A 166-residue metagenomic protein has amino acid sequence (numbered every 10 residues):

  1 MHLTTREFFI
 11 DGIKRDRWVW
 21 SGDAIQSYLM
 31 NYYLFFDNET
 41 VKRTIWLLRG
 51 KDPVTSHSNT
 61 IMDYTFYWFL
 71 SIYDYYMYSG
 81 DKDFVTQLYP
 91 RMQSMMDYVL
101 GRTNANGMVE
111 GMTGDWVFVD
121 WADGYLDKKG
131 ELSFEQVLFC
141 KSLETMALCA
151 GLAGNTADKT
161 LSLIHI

Functional and structural regions predicted by a protein language model:
M1-G101, N106: Substrate-binding groove/exosite segments of carbohydrate-active enzymes
L48-S56, W116-L132: Acidic/His metal-coordination segments adjacent to aromatic residues that form catalytic metal sites in metalloenzymes
F66, S133, V137-C140: Start-of-helix signal in alpha-solenoid helical-repeat scaffolds, especially tetratricopeptide repeats
Y75-T86, M146-T160: Inter-helical turn/loop segments and adjacent helix faces that build the functional surface of alpha-helical bundle
P90-S94, L138-K141, L161: A non-catalytic, amphipathic alpha-helix used as a structural packing/dimerization or gating element in enzyme scaffolds
I164-I166: Conserved small/polar residues in nucleotide/adenosyl-binding loops
